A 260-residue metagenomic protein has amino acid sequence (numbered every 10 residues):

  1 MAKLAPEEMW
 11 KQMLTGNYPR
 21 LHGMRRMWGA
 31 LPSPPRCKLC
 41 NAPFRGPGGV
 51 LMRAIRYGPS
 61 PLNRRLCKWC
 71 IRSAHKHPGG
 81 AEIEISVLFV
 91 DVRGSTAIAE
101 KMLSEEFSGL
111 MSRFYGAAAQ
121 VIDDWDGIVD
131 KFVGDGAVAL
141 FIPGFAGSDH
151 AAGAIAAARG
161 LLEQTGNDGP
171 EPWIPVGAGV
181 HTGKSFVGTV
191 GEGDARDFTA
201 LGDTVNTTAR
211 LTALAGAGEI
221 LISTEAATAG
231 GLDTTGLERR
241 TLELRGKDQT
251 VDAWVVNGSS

Functional and structural regions predicted by a protein language model:
M1-G23: N-terminal alpha-helical interaction blocks
P19, G29, S148, R240 (+1 more regions): Long C-terminal interaction/binding lobes of large macromolecular proteins
L21-V129, V133: Juxtacatalytic helix/coil linker segments that couple regulatory or sensory modules to the catalytic cores
V87, A137, V176-T182: A structural signal for short, well-ordered beta-strand segments
S112-G127, G144-A178, D203-T212: Alpha-helical scaffold within the catalytic cores of cyclic-nucleotide enzymes
V133-G147: Short beta-strand->loop micro-motif that forms the acidic, two-metal-ion catalytic signature in nucleotide-processing
H181, V187-T212: Catalytic-core segments of nucleotide cyclases and related cyclic-nucleotide turnover enzymes
A217-S260: Cytosolic regulatory/linker segments at or just downstream of nucleotide-handling modules in signal-transduction
